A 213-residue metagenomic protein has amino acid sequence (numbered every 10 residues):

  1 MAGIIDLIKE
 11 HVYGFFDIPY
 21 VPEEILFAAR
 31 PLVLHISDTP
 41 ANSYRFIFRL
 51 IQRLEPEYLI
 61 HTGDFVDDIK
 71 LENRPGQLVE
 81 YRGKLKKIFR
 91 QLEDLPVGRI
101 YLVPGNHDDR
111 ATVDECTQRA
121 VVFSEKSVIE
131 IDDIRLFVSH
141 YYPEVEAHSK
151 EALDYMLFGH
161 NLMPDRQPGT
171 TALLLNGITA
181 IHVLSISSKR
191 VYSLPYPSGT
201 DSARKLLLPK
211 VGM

Functional and structural regions predicted by a protein language model:
M1-R30, I186, R190-M213: Acidic, histidine-bearing metal-coordination/catalytic regions of metal-dependent phosphoesterases
A29-I36, I129-D132: Short, basic, glycine/proline-bearing loop/turn elements
R30, P56, V97, A152-D154 (+1 more regions): Short, well-ordered alpha-helix to beta-strand connector turns
H35-D38, L59-D64, R99-N106, F137-H140 (+2 more regions): Active-site neighborhood of phospho(di)ester-bond hydrolases with catalytic His/Asp-centered motifs
P40-A41, D67, P143, M163: Short, glycine/acidic-enriched loop or turn micro-motifs at the edges of active sites
A41-E125: Core catalytic region of metal-dependent phosphoesterases/phosphodiesterases, especially metallo-beta-lactamase-like
S127, D132, F137-M213: Conserved beta-sheet core of the metallophosphoesterase superfamily
